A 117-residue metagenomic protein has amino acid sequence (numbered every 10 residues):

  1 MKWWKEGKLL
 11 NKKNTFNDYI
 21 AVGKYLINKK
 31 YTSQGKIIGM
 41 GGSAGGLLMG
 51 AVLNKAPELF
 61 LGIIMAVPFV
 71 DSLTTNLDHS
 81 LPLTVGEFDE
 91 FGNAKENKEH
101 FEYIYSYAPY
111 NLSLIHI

Functional and structural regions predicted by a protein language model:
M1-I115: Active-site-proximal cap/loop segments of hydrolase catalytic domains
